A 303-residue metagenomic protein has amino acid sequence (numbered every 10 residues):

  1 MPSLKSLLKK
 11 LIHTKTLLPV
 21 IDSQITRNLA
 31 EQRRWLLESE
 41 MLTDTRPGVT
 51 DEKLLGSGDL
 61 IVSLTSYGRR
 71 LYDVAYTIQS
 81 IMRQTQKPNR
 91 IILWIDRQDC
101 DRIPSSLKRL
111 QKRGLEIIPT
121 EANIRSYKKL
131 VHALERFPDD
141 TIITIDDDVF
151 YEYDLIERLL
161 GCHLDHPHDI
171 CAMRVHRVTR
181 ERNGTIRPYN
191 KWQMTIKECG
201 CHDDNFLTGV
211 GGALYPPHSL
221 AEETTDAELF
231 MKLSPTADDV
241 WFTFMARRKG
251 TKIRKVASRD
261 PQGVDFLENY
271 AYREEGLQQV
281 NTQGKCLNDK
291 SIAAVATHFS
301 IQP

Functional and structural regions predicted by a protein language model:
P2-T26, E40-L42, L55-G58, L229-P303: C-terminal catalytic/acceptor-binding lobe
N28-K53: Short N-terminal or domain-adjacent regulatory/targeting segments
I61-R69, Q84: A conserved hydrophobic helix/loop-capping motif in glycosyltransferases and polysaccharide synthases
R70-Y72, Q98-S105, R180-E181: Short, charged/polar "capping" segments at the starts of alpha-helices and the immediately preceding loops
T77-N89, R109: Short, acidic, metal-binding catalytic loop of nucleotide-sugar glycosyltransferases
W94-D140: Active-site-proximal specificity loops/subdomain of glycosyltransferases
D140-F150: Short beta-strand-to-loop acidic/aromatic patch adjacent to the donor-nucleotide binding site
F150-A227: Conserved catalytic core of nucleotide-sugar-dependent glycosyltransferases
